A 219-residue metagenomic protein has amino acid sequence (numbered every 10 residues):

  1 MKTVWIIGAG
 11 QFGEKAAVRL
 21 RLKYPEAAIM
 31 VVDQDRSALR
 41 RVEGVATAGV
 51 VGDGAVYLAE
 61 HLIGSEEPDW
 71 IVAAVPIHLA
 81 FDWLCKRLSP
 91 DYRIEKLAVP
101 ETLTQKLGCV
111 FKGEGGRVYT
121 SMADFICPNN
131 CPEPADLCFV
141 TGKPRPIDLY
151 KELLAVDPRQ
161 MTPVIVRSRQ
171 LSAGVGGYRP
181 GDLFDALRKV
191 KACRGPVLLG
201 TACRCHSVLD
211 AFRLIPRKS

Functional and structural regions predicted by a protein language model:
K2-T3, P196: Residues that mark the start of a beta-strand
T3-R21, D33: Glycine-rich adenosine-cofactor-binding loop
A9-E14, A73-F81, D124-P128, C203-S207: Gly/Ser/Thr-rich loops at beta-strand to alpha-helix junctions that form or flank small-molecule/cofactor-binding
L22-A28: Conserved S-adenosyl-L-methionine
A28-E43: NAD(P)-binding Rossmann-fold cofactor-contacting core
L39-V110: Phosphate-bearing ligand-interacting subdomains that bind or position ATP/ADP/UDP/GDP/NAD(P) or nucleotide-linked
K112-D185: A conserved mid-domain beta-alpha-beta active-site/ligand-binding segment of alpha/beta enzyme cores
F184-S219: Extended, charged low-complexity segments that frequently continue into or abut oligomerization scaffolds
